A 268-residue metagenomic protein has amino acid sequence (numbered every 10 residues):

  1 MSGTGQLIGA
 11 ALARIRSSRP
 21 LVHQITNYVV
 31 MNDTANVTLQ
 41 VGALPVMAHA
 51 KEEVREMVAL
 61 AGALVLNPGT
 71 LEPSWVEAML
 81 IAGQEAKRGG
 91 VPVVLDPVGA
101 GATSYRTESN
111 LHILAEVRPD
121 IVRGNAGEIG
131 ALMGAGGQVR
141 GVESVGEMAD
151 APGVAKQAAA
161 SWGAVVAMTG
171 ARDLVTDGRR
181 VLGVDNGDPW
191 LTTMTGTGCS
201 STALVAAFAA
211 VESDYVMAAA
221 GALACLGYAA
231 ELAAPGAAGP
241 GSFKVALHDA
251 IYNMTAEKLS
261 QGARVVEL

Functional and structural regions predicted by a protein language model:
M1-P20, Q24-N27: Positively charged, low-complexity intrinsically disordered leader regions
Q6, Y228-L268: Charged C-terminal helix
H23-N36, A48-L60: N-terminal glycine-rich anion-binding loops that anchor highly charged ligand groups
P45, G90-V94, V166: Hydrophobic beta-strand scaffold residues
N67, W75-G124: Glycine/small-residue-rich loop that forms an oxyanion/phosphate-binding "nest" at active or ligand-binding sites
R106-V181: Conserved phosphate/ATP/ADP-binding segment of small-molecule kinases
P152, K156, L182-T195: Short pre-catalytic strand/loop immediately N-terminal to key active-site residues, enriched for Gly-Thr
T195, V205-V245: Conserved post-catalytic alpha-helical subdomain immediately downstream of the catalytic base and nucleotide-binding
